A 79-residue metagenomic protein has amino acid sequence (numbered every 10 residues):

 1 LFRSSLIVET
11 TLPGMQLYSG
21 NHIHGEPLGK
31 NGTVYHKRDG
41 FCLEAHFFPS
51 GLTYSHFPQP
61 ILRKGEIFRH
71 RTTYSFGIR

Functional and structural regions predicted by a protein language model:
S4, P13, D39-F41, H70: A generic structural signal for short beta-strands and their flanking turns/coil linkers
L12, N21, F47-P49, Y74: A broadly conserved detector of short glycine/acidic/proline-rich loop/turn motifs that flank catalytic sites and bind
M15-L28: A C-terminal functional module that forms or caps the active site or interfaces directly with catalytic machinery
V34-F47: Short glycine/proline-rich, acidic loop/turn segments that cap or connect secondary-structure elements
F41, P49-R79: His/Asp/Glu-rich mid-to-C-terminal helical/loop segments that flank catalytic regions of hydrolases
